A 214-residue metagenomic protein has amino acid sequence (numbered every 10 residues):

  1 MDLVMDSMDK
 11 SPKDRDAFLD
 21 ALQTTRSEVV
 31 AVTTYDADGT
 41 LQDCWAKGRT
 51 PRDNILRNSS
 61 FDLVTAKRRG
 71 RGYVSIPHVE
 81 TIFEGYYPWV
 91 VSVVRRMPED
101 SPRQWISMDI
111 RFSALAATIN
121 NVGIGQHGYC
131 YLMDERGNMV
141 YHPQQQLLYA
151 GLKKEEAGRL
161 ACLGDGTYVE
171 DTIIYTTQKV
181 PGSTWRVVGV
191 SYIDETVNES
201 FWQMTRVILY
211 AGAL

Functional and structural regions predicted by a protein language model:
M1-D16, T34-R49: Extracellular/periplasmic ligand-binding regions of membrane signal-transduction receptors
K10-D16, K47-E80, H127, H142-V169: Extracytoplasmic/periplasmic sensor domains and loops in membrane signaling proteins
K13-R26, S101, W105-L147: Solvent-exposed, extracytoplasmic
T25-V32, D38, Q42-F112: Extracytoplasmic/periplasmic ligand-binding sensor regions of membrane-associated signaling proteins
T33-K47, G137-P143, T176-Q178: Amphipathic coiled-coil signal-relay and dimerization helices
G85-R96, V169-Q178, W185-V187: A short beta-strand signature within small-molecule sensing/ligand-binding domains used in signal transduction
M97-I106, V180-V187, I193: Short hydrophobic/glycine-rich mini-motifs in sensory/regulatory modules that couple input to downstream signaling
V188, D194-L214: Cytoplasm-proximal transmembrane signaling helix
